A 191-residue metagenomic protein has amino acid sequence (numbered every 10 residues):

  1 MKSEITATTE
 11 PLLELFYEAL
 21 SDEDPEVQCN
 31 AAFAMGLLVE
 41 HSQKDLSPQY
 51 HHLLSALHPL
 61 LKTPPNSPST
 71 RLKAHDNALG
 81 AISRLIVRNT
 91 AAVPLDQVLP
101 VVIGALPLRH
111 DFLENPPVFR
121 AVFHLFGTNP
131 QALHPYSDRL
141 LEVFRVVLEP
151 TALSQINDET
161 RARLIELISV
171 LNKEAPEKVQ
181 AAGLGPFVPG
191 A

Functional and structural regions predicted by a protein language model:
M1-A191: Alpha-solenoid helical-repeat scaffold
